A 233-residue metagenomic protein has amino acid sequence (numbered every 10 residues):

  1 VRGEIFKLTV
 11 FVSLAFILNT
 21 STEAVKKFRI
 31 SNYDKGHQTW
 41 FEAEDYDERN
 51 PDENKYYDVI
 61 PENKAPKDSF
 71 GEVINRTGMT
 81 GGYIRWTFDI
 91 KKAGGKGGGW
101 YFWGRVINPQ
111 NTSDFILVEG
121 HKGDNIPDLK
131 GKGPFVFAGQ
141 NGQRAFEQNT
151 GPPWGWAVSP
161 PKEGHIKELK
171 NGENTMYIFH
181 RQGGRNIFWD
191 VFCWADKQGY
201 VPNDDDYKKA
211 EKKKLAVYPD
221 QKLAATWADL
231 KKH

Functional and structural regions predicted by a protein language model:
V1-T9: Bacterial N-terminal signal peptides that target proteins for export
G3, N19-T22: Glycine-centered signal
T9-I17: Bacterial N-terminal signal peptides
E23-L215, K222-T226: Extracytoplasmic
